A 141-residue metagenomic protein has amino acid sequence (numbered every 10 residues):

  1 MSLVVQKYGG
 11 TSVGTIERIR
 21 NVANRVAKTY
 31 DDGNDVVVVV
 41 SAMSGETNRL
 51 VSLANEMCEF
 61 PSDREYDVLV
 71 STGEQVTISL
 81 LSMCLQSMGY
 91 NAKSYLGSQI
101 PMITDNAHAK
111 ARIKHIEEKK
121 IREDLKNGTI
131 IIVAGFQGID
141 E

Functional and structural regions predicted by a protein language model:
M1-E141: Nucleotide/pyrophosphate-binding catalytic subdomain
